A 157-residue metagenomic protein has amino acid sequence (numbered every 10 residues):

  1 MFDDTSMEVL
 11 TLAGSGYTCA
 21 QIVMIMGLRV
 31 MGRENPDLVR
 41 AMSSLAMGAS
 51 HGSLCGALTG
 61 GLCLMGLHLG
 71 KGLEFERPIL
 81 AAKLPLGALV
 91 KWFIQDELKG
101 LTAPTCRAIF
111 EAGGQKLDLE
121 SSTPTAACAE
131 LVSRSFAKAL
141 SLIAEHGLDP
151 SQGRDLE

Functional and structural regions predicted by a protein language model:
M1, T18, E74-R77, T123: Alpha-helix capping and helix-coil boundary motifs
M1-G14: Polybasic, low-complexity association/targeting segments
F2, N35-L38, A103: Alpha-helix initiation and N-capping motif
A13-E34, L38-H68: Small-residue-enriched, tightly packed secondary-structure blocks
I25-R29, L64-M65, R77-E157: Amphipathic alpha-helical interface segments
L69-L73: Membrane-helix exit/interface motif
